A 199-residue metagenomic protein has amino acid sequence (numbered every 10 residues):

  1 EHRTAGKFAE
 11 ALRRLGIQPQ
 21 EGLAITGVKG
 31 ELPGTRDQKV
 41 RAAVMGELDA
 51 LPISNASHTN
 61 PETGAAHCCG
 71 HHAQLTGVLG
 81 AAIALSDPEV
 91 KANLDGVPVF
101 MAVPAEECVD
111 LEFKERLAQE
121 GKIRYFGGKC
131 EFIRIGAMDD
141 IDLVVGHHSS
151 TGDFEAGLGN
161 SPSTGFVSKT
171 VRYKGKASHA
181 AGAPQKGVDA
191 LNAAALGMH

Functional and structural regions predicted by a protein language model:
E1-C68, H72-V99: Acidic/His- and Gly-rich active-site-bordering loop/insert found across diverse amide/peptide-bond hydrolases
K29, A56-A66, H72, P88 (+1 more regions): Histidine/acidic-residue-rich, glycine-tolerant segments that coordinate divalent metal ions
